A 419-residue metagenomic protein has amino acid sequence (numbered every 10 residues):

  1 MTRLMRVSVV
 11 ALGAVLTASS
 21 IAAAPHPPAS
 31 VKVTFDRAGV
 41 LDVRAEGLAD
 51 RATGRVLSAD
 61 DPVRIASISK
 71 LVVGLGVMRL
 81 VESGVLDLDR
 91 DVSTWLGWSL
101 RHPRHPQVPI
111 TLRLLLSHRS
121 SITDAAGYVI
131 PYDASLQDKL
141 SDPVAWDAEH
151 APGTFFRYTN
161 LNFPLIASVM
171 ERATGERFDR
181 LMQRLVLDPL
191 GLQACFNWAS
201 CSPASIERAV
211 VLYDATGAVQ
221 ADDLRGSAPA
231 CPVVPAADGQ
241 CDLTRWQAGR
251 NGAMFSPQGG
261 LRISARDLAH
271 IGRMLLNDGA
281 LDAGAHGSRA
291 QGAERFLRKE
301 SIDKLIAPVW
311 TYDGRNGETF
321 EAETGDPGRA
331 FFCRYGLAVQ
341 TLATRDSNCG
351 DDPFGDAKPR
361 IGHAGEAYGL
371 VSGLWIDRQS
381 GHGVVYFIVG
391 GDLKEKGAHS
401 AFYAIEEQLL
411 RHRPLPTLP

Functional and structural regions predicted by a protein language model:
M1-V9: Bacterial N-terminal signal peptides that target proteins for export
S8-S19: Bacterial N-terminal signal peptides
A24-V63, V85, T94, Q137 (+2 more regions): Short, conserved catalytic-motif segment at the N-terminal edge
K32, A38, P62-D89, F163-E171 (+2 more regions): Active-site SXXK
E46, D50, P103-K358: Short, surface-exposed loop or secondary-structure junction motifs that flank catalytic or metal-binding residues
L88-P103, D188-L190: Short, glycine/proline-biased beta-turn/loop segments that scaffold the active-site neighborhood
V371-D377, G381-G391: Short, well-ordered beta-strand elements
G390-Y403: A short acidic/glycine-rich loop-to-helix N-cap element
